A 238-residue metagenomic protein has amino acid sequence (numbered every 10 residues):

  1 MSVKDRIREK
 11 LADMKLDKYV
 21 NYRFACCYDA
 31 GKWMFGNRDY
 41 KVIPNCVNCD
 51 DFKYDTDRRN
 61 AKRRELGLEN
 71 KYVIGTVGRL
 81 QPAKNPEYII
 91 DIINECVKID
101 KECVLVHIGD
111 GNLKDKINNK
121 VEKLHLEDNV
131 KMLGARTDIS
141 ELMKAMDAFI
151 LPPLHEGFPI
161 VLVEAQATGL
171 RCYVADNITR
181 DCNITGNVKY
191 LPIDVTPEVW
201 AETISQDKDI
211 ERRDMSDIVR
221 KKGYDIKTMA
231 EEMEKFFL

Functional and structural regions predicted by a protein language model:
M1-A25, K32-F35: A conserved, positively charged/aromatic
K32-N37, C46-E65: Acidic anion/phosphate-binding donor-loop and adjacent secondary structure in glycosyltransferase catalytic cores
Y72, T76-E95, N112-N118: A conserved mid-protein helix/loop that constitutes part of the nucleotide-sugar donor-binding site
N118-G134: Nucleotide-activated donor-binding/catalytic signature segment of Leloir-type glycosyltransferases, i.e., the conserved
A135, L154: Aromatic "clamp/platform" in nucleotide-sugar-dependent glycosyltransferases that forms part of the donor/acceptor
R171-A175, R180: Short hydrophobic beta-strand element within catalytic cores of glycosyltransferases and related nucleotide-activated
D181-I210, K227: Change "using UDP/GDP/dTDP sugars" to "using nucleotide sugars
E211-L238: A charged, aromatic-enriched C-terminal amphipathic alpha-helix characteristic of glycosyltransferases across folds
